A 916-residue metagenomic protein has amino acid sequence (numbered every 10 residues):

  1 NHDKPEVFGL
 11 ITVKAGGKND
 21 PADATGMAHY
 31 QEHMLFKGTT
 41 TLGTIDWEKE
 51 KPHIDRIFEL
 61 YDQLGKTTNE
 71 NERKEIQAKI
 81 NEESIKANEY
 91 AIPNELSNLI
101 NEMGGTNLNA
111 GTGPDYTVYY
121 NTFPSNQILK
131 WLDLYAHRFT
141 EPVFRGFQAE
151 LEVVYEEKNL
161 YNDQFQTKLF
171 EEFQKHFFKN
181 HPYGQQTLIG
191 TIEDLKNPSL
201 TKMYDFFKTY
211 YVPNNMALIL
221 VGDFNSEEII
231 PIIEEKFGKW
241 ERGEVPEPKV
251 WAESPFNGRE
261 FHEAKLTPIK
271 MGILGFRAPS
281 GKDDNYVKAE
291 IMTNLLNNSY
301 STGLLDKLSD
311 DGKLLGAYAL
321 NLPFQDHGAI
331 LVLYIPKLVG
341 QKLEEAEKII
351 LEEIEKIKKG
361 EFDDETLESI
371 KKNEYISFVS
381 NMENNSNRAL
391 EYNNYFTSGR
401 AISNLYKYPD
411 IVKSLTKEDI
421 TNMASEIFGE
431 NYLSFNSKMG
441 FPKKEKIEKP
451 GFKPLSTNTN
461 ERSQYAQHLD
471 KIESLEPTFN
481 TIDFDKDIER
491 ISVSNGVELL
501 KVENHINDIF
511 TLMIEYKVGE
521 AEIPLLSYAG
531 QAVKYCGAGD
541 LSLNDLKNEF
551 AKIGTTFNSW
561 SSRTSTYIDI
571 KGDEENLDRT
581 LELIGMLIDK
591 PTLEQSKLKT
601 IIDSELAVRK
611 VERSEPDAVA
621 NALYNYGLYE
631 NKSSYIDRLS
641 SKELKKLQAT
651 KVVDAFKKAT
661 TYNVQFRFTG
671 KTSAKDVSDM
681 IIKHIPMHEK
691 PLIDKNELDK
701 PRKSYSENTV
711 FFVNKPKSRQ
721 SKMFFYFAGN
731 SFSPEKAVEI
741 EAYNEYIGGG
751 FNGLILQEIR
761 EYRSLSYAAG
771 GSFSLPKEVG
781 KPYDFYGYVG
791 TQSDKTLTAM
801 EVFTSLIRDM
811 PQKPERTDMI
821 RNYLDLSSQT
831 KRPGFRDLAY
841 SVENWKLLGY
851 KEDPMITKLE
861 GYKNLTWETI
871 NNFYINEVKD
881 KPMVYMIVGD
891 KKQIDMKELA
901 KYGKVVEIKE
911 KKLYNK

Functional and structural regions predicted by a protein language model:
N1, N225-A264, D306, Y406-E515 (+7 more regions): Proteolytic maturation boundary segments
K4-D20, G26-A28, G43-H137, K168-E193 (+15 more regions): M16 family metallopeptidases and their MPP-like homologs
I128-K130, S226-I230, D284, G340-E345 (+5 more regions): Short, conserved charged micro-motifs
H137-F144, F237-E244, L351-E361, M586-L593 (+3 more regions): A common structural junction motif
Y155-D163, A252-K265, K371-N381, I570-E574 (+3 more regions): Short, conserved secondary-structure transition motifs
